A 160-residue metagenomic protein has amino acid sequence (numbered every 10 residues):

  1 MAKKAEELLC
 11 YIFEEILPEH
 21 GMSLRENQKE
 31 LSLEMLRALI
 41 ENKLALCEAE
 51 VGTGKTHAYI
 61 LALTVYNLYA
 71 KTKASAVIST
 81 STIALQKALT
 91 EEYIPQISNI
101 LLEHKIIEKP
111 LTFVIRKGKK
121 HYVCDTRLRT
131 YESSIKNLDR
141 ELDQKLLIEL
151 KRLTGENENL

Functional and structural regions predicted by a protein language model:
A2-E14, S23-E26, T72-L160: A substrate-engagement module of RecA-like helicase motors
A2-E48, L61: Conserved pre-motif I regulatory segment
S32, C47, H57, N67 (+3 more regions): Functionally constrained cores in energy, signaling, and assembly domains
L36-R37, T56-K71, E92-Q96: Walker A/P-loop NTP-binding motif
L39, K43, T64-N67, C124-S134: Short, charged low-complexity intrinsically disordered segments located at boundaries of structured domains
E41-A45, A70-V77: Short, surface-exposed connector motifs at secondary-structure boundaries
V51: The conserved Walker
